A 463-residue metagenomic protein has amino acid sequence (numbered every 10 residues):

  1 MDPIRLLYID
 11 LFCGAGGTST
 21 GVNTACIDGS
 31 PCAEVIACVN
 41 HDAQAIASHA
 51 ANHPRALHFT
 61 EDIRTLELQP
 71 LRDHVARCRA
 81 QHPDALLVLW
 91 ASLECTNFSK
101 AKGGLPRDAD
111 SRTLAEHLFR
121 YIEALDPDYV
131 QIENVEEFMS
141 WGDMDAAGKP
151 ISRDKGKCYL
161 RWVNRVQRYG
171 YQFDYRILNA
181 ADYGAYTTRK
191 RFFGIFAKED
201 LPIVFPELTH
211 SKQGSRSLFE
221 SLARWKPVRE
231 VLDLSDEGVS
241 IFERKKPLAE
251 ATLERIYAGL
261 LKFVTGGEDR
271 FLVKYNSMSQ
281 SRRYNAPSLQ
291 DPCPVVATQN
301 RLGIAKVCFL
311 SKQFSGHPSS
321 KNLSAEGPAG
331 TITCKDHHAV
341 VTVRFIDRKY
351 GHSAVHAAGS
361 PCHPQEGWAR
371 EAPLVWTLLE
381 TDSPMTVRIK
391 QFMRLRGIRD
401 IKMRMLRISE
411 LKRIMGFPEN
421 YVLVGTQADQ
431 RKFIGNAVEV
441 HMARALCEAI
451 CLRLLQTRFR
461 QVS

Functional and structural regions predicted by a protein language model:
P3-Y8: Extreme N-terminal starter segment of soluble prokaryotic enzymes
L11-G16, L93, I434: Class I SAM-dependent methyltransferase "Motif I" SAM/SAH-binding loop
A15-P31: Conserved SAM-binding loop of SAM-dependent methyltransferases across substrates and taxa, primarily the Class I
D42: Conserved SAM/SAH-binding beta-strand->alpha-helix loop
A47-A80: S-adenosyl-L-methionine
Q69-P83, L93-D336, T342-A358, H363-P364: Class I S-adenosyl-L-methionine
E371, A443: Acidic-aromatic/histidine active-site loop/patch
I389-T426, Q430: FAD-binding beta-loop-beta segment adjacent to the flavin cofactor pocket
